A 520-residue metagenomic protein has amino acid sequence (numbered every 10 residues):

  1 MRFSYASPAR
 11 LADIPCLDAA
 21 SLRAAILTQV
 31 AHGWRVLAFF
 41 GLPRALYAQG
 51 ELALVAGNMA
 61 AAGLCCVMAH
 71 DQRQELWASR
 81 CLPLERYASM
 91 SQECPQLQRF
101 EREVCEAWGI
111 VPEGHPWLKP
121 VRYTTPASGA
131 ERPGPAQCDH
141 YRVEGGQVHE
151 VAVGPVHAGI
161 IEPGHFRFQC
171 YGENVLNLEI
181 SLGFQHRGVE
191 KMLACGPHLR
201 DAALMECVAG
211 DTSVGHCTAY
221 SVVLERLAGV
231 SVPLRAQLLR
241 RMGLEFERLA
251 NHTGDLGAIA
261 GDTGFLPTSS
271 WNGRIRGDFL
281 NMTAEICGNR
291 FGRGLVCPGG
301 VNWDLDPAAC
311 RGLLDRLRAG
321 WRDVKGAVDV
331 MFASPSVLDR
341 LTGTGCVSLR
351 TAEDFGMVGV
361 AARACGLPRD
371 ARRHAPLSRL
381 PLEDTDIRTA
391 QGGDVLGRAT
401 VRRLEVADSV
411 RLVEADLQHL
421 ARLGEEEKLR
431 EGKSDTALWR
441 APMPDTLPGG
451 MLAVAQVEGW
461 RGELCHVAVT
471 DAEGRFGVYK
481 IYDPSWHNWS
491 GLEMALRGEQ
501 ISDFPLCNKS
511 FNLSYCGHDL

Functional and structural regions predicted by a protein language model:
M1-A31, F39-L46, A53-R86, Q92-P163 (+1 more regions): Active-site bordering "gate/hinge" segments that shape substrate access to catalytic or cofactor-binding pockets
